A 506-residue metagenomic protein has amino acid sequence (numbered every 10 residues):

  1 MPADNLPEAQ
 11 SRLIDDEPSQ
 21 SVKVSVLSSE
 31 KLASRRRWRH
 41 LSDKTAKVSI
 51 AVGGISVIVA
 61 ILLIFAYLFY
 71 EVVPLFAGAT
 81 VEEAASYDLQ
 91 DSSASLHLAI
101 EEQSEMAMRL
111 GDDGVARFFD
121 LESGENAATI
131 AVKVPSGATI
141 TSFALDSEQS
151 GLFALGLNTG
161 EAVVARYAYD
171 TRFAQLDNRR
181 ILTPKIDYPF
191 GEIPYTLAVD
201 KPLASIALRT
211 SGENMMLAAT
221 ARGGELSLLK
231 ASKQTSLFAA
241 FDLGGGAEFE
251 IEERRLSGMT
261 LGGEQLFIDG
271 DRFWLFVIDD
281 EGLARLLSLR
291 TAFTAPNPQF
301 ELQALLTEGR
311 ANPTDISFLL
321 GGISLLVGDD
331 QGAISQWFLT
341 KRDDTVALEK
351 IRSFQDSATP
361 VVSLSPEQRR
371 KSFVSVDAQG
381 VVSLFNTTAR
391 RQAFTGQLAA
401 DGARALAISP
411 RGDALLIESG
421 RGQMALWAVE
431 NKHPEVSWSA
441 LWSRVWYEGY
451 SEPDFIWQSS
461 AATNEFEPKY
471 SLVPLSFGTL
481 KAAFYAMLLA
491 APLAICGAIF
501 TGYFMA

Functional and structural regions predicted by a protein language model:
P2-E30: N-terminal intrinsically disordered, acidic low-complexity segments at the extreme N-terminus
A33, R37-T45, L75-R109, G114 (+13 more regions): Periplasmic/extracellular loop-to-transmembrane helix junction in inner-membrane transport proteins
L41-V72: Hydrophobic alpha-helical transmembrane signal-anchor segments
G54-I61, F477, K481-L489: Hydrophobic alpha-helical transmembrane segments of multipass membrane transporters and ion channels, focusing on
S104, D113, S150, N158-T159 (+9 more regions): Surface-exposed loop/turn positions within WD40 beta-propeller blades
A107, L152-F153, M216-L217, L275 (+3 more regions): Hydrophobic beta-strand positions that form the internal "hydrophobic ladder" of WD40/Gbeta-like beta-propeller blades
A116-L121, A162-Y167, L226-A231, A284-L289 (+4 more regions): WD40-repeat beta-propellers
A486-A506: Transmembrane-helix boundary motif in ABC transporter permease subunits
